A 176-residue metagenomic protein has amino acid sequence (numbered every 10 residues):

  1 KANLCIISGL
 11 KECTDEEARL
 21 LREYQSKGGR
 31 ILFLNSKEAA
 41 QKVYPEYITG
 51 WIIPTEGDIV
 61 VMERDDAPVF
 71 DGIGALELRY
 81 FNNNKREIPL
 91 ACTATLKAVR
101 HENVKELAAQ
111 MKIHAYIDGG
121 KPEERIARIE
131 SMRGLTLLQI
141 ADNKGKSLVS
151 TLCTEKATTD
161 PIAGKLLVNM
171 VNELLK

Functional and structural regions predicted by a protein language model:
K1, Q25-S26, A141-N143: Extracellular/periplasmic catalytic domains that process cell-envelope and extracellular macromolecules
K1, S150-T151, L166: General secondary-structure edge motif
K1-D15: Short, well-ordered secondary-structure micro-motifs within conserved domains or adaptor modules
N3-I6, R19, A109, D142 (+1 more regions): Intrinsic disorder/low-complexity segments
I6-I7, I31-L34, S147-S150: Structural recognition of the beta-strand scaffold that forms the well-ordered cores of secreted hydrolase catalytic
K11-A91, T159-D160, V171-N172: A glycine-rich, often tryptophan-bearing local segment used as a flexible ligand/cofactor-contacting loop or short
D58-I162: Catalytic beta-strand/loop cores that center a nucleophilic Ser/Cys/Thr and support acyl-enzyme chemistry
A163-L175: Short amphipathic C-terminal alpha-helix that caps PH/PH-like domains
